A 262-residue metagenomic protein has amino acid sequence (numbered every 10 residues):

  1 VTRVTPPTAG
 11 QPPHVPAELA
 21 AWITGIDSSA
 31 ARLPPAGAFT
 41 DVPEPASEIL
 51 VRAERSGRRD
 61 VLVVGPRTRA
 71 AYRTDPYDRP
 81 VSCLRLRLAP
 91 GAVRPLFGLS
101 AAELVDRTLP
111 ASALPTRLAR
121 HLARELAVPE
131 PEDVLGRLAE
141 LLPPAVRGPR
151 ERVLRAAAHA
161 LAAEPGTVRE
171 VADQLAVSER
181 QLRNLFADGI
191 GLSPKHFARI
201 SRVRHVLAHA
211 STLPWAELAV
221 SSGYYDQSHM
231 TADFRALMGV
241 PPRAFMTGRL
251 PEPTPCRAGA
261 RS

Functional and structural regions predicted by a protein language model:
V1-E179, G189-P194, A208, P214-Y225 (+1 more regions): Alpha-helical bundle regulatory/interaction domains
F186, A198, F234-R235, M246: DNA major-groove recognition helix of helix-turn-helix
